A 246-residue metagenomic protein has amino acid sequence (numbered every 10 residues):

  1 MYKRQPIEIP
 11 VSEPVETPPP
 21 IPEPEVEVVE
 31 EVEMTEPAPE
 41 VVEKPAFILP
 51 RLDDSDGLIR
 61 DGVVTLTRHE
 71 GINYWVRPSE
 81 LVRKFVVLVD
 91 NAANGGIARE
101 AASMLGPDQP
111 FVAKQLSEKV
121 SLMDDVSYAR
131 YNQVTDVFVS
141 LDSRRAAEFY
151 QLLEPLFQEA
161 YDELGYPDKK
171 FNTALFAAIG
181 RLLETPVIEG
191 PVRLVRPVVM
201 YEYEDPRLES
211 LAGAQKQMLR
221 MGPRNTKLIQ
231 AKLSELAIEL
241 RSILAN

Functional and structural regions predicted by a protein language model:
M1-Q5: Conserved small/polar residues in nucleotide/adenosyl-binding loops
P6-S117: N-terminal Sec/ER secretory leader and immediately downstream segment of secreted/extracellular precursors
P50-V64, S121-A129, A147-L152, Y201-E204: Short, compositionally biased low-complexity segments
G57-I72, Y128-S140, E209-Q215: Acidic/histidine-rich, surface-exposed loop or edge segments in extracytoplasmic proteins
I97-M104, R145-Y150, Y161-L175, G190-R196 (+1 more regions): Surface-exposed patches in mature extracellular/periplasmic domains of secreted proteins
P110-T173: Mid-length scaffold segments of soluble, non-membrane domains
G190-N246: A cross-kingdom marker for long, charged
